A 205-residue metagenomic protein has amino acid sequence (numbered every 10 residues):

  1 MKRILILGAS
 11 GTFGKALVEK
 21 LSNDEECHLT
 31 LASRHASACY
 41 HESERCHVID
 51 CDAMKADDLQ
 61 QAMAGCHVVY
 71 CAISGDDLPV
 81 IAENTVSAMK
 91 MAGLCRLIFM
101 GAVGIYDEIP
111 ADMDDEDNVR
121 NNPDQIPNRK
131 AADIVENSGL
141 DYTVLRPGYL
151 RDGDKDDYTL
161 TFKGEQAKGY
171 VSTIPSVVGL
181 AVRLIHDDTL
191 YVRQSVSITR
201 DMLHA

Functional and structural regions predicted by a protein language model:
K2-D24: N-terminal Rossmann NAD(P)H-binding glycine-rich loop of SDR-like oxidoreductase domains
L5, S37-A92: NAD(P)H-binding glycine-rich loop region in Rossmannoid oxidoreductase-like domains and their noncatalytic homologs
L7-T12, G153-D154, Y158-A205: Active-site-lining helix/loop region of Rossmann-like oxidoreductase modules
S10, H35, V103: Residues in the short beta-alpha loop(s) of Rossmann-like NAD(P)-binding domains
D24-L29, Y191: A generic structural motif
A32-A38, Y149: Short, polar loop motifs at secondary-structure junctions
V69, L145, V177-V178: Non-catalytic, hydrophobic alpha-helical segments
G75-T161: Glycine-/Pro-rich loop/turn segments that contact NAD(P) or position catalytic residues in Rossmann-like domains
